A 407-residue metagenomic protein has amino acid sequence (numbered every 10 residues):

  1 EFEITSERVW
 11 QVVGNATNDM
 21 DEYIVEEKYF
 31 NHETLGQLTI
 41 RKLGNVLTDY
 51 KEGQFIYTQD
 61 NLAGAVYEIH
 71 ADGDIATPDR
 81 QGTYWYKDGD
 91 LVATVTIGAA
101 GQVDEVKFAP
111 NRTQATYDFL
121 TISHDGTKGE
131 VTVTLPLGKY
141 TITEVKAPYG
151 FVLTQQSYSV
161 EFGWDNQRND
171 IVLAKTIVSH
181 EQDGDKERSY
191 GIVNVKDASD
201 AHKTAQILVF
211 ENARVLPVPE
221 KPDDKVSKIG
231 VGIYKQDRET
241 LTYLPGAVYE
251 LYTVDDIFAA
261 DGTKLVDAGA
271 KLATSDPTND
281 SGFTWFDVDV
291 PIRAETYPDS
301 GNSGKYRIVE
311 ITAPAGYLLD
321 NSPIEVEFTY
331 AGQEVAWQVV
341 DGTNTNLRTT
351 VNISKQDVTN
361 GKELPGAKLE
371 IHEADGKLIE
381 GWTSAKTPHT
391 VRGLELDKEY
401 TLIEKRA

Functional and structural regions predicted by a protein language model:
E1-A407: Solvent-exposed loop/turn and edge beta-strand elements of beta-rich ligand-binding domains
